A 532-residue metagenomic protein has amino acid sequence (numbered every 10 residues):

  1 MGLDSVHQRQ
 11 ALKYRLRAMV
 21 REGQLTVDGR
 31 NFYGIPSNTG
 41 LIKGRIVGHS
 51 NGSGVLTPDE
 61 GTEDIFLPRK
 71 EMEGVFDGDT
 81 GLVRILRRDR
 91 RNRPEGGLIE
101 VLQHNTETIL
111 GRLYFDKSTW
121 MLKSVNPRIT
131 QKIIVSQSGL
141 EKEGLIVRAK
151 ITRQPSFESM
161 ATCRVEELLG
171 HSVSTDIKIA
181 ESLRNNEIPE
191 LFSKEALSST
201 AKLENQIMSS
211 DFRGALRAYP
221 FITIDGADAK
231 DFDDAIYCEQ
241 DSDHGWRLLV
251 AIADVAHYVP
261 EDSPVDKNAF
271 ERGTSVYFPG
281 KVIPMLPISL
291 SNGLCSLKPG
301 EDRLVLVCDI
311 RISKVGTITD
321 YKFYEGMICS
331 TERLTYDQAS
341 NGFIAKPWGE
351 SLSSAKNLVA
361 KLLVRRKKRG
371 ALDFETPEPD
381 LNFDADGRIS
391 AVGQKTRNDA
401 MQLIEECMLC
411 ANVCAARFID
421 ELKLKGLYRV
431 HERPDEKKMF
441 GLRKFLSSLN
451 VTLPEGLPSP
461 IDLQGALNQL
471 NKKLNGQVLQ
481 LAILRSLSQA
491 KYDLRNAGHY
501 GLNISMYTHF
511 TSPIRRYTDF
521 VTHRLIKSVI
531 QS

Functional and structural regions predicted by a protein language model:
M1-I133: Charged, low-complexity terminal tails
H104-S532: Conserved, carboxylate-rich catalytic/transport cores that coordinate ions
